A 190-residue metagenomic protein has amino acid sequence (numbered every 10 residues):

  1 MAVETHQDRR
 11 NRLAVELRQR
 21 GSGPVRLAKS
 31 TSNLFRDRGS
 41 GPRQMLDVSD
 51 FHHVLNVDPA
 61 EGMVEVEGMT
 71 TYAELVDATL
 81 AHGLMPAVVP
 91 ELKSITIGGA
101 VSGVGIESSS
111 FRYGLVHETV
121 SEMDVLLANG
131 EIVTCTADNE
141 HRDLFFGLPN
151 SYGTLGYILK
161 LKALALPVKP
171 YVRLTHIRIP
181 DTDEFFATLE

Functional and structural regions predicted by a protein language model:
V3-S94, G103-S109: Glycine-rich N-terminal segment of FAD-binding domains in flavoprotein oxidoreductases, spanning the beta-loop-helix
A100-E190: FAD-binding subdomain of flavoenzyme oxidoreductases
